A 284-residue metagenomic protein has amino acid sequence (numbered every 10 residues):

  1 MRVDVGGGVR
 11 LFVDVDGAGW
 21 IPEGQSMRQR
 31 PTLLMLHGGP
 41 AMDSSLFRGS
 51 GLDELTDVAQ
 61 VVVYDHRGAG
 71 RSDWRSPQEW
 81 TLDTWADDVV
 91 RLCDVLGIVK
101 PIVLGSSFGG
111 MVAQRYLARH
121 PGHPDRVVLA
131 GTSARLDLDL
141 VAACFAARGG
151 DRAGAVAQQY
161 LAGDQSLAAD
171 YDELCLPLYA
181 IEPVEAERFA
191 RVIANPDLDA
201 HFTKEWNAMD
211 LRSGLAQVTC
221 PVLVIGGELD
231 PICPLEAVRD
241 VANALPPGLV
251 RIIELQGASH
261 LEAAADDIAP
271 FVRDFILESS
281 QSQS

Functional and structural regions predicted by a protein language model:
G6-W74, Q78, L92: Conserved HGGG/HGGXW glycine-rich cap/lid loop of the alpha/beta-hydrolase fold
D83-P101: Conserved acidic catalytic loop of the alpha/beta-hydrolase fold
G110-P121, V127: Short glycine-enriched nucleophile-adjacent loop and the immediately C-terminal alpha-helix near the catalytic center
V127-Q159: Flexible "cap/lid" loop of the alpha/beta hydrolase fold
Q158-S213, C220, D240: Alpha/beta-hydrolase
V218, V224-G226: Short beta-strand/loop motif that positions the catalytic acidic residue of the alpha/beta-hydrolase fold
P231-A237: Conserved alpha/beta-hydrolase "acid-adjacent" motif
G248-S284: Catalytic active-site module of serine/aspartate enzymes centered on a nucleophile-bearing elbow/loop
